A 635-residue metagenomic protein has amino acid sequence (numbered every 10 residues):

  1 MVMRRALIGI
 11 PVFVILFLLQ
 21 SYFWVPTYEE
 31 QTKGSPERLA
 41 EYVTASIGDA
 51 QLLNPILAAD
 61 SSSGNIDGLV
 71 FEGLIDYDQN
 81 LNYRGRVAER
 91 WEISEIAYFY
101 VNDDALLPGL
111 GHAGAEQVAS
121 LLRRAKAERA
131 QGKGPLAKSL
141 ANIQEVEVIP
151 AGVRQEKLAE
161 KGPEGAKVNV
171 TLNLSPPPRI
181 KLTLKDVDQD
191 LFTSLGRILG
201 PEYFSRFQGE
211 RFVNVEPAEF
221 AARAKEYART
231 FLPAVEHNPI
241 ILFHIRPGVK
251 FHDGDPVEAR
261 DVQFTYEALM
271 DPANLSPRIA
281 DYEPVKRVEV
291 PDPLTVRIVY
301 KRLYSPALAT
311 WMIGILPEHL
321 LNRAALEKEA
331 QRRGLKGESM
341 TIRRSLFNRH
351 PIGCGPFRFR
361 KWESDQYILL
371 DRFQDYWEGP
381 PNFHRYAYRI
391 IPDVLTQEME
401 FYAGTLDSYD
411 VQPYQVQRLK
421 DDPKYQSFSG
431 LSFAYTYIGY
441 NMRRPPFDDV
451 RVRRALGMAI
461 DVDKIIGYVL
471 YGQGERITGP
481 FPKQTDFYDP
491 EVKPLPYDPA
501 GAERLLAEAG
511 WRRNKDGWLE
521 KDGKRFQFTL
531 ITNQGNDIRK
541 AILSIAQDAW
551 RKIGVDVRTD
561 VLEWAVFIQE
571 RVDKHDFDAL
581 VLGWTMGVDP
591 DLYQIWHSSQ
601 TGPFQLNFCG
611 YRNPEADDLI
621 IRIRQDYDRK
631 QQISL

Functional and structural regions predicted by a protein language model:
V12-I15, Y28-E30, F487, R504 (+4 more regions): Extracytoplasmic/peripheral linker and loop segments enriched in polar/acidic and small residues with frequent Thr/Pro
V14-I15, A115, Q131-S139, V146-V148 (+5 more regions): Ligand/substrate-recognition segments at binding pockets and active sites
S21, P135-Q208, E236-N238, L242-R246 (+4 more regions): Surface-exposed binding/hinge segments that line and control ligand-binding clefts or catalytic entry sites
A45-K157, D188-A234, E267, I352-C354: N-terminal lobe/hinge region of extracytoplasmic solute-binding protein
D78-Q79, R197-K225, G314-P381, R385 (+3 more regions): Gly/Pro-rich hinge or "lid" segments in bacterial periplasmic/extracellular proteins
R84-G85, E95-Y100, A115-L122, R358-K361 (+5 more regions): Append "and occasionally in soluble cytosolic enzymes with long acidic Gly/Pro-rich linkers
L242-G248, S345, F373-L419, S544-D548 (+2 more regions): Ligand-site clamp/hinge motif
L269, R287-V288, R360-D371, A387-R444 (+4 more regions): Extracellular/periplasmic solute-recognition and catalytic clefts
